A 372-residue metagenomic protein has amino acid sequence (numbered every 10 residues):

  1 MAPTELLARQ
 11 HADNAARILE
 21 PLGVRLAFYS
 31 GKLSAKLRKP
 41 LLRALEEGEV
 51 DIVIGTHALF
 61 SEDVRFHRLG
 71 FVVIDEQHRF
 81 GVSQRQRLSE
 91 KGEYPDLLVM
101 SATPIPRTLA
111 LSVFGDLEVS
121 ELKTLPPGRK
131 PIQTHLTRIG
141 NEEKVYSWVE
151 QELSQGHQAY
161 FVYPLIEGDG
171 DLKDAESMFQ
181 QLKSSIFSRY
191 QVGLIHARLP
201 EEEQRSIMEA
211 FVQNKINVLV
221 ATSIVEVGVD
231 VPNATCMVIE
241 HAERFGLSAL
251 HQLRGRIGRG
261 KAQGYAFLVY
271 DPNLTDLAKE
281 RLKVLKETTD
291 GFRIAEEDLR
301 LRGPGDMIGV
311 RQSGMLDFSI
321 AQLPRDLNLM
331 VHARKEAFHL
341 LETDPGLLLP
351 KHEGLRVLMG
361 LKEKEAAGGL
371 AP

Functional and structural regions predicted by a protein language model:
M1-K283, P372: Inter-lobe coupling/hinge segments of SF2-like helicase ATPases
E209-P232, M237-E240, G255, R259 (+2 more regions): Accessory helical-bundle/CTD segments and flexible terminal tails appended to RecA-like ATPase motors
